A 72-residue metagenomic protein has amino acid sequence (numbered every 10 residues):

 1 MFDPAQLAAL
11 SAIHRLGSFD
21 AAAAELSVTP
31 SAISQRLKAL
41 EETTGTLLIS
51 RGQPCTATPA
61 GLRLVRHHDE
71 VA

Functional and structural regions predicted by a protein language model:
M1-S27, L64: N-terminal short secondary-structure element
T29, Q35-A39: Residues within the DNA-recognition helix of helix-turn-helix
I33, T58: Conserved G/P- and acidic residue-centered "switch" motifs that form tight phosphate/ATP-binding loops in soluble
E41-A57: A short LG(V/I)-centered, amphipathic sequence patch enriched for acidic residue(s) preceding the LG motif
T43-T44, L64-A72: Alpha-helical linker/hinge and terminal dimerization helices associated with HTH transcriptional regulators
